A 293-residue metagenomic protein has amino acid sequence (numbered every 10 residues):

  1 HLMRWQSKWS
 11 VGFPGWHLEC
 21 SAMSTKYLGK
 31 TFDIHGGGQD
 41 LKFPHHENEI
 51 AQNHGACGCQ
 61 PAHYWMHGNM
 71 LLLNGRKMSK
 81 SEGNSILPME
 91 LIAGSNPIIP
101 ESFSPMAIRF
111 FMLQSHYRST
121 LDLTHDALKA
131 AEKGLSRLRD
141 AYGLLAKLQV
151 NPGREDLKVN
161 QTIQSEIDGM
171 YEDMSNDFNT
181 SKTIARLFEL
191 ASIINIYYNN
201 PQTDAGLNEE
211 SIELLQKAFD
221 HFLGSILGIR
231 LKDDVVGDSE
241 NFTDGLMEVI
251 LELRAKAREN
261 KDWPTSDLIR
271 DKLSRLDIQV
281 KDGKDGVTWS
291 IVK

Functional and structural regions predicted by a protein language model:
H1-A146: Alpha-helical recognition segments enriched in aromatics with Gly/Pro capping that present substrate-recognition
I86-K293: Structural preference for alpha-helix termini/caps and helix-kink/transition segments
